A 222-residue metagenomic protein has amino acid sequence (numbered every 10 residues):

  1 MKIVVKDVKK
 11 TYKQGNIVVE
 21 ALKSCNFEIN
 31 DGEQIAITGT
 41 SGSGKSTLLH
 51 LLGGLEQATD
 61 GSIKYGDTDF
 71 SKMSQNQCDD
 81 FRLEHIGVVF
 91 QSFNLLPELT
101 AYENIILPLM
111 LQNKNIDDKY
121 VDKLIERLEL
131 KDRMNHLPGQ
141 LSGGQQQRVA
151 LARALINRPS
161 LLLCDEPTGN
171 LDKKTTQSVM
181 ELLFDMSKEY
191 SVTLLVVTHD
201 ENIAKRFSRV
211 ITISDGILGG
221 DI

Functional and structural regions predicted by a protein language model:
M1-K2, I222: Short, Lys/Arg-enriched, disordered terminal segments
K2-I213: ABC family nucleotide-binding domain
V210-I222: H-loop (His-switch) and adjacent beta-strand-loop-beta switch element of ABC-type ATPase nucleotide-binding domains
